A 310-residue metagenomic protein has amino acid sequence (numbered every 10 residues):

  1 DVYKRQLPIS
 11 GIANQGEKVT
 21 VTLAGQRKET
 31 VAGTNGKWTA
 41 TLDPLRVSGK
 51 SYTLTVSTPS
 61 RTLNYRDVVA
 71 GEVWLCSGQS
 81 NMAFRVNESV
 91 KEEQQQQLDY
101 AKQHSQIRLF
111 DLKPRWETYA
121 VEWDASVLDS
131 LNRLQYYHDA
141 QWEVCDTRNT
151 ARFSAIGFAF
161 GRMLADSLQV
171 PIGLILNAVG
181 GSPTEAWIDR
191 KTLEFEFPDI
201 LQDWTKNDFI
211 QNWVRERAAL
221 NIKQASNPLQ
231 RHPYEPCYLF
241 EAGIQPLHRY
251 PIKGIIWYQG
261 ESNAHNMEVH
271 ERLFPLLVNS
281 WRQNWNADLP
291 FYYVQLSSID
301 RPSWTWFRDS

Functional and structural regions predicted by a protein language model:
V2-Y3: Short, small-residue-biased leader/transition segments that mark boundaries at the very start of proteins
S10-Q94, Q169: Extended acidic/polar, glycine-enriched regions that form or flank non-catalytic beta-rich accessory modules
T34, A83, Q94-Q97, K102-Q103 (+4 more regions): Catalytic-domain carbohydrate-binding cleft regions of carbohydrate-active enzymes
T53, Q106, G254: Conserved beta-strand and immediately adjacent loop positions that scaffold enzyme active sites
Y65-L134, D139-A140: An acidic-aromatic substrate-binding cleft motif
